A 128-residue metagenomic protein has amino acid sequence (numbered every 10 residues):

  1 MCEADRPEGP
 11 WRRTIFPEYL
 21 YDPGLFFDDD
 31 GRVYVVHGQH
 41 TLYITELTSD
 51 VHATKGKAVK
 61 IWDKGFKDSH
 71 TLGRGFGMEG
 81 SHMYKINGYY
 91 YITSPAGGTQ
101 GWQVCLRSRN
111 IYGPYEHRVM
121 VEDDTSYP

Functional and structural regions predicted by a protein language model:
M1-P128: Carbohydrate-active catalytic/glycan-binding domains of CAZyme proteins, especially the secreted or lumenal ectodomains
